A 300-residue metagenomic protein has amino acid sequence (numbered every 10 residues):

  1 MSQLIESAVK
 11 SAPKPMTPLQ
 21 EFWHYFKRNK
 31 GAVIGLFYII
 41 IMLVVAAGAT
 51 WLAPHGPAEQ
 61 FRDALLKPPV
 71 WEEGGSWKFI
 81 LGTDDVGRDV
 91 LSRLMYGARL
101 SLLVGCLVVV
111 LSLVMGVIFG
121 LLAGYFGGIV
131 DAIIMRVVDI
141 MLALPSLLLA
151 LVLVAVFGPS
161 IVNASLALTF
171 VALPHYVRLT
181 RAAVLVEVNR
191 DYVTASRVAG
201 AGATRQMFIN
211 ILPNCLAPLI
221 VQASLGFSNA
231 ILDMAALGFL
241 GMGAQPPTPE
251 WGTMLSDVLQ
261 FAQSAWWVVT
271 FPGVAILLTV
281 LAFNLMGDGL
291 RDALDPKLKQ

Functional and structural regions predicted by a protein language model:
M1-F37, L285-Q300: Transmembrane alpha-helical segments of polytopic membrane transport and secretion proteins
F22, W77-F79, L153: Residues marking the start of alpha-helices
Y25, L65, F79-I80, D89 (+1 more regions): Conserved beta-strand positions that form and line the central face of beta-propeller blades
G31-T50, V117, L277: Short, strongly hydrophobic transmembrane alpha-helices
F37, V45-T83, L240-T248: Hydrophobic alpha-helical transmembrane segments of membrane transport/permease proteins and related membrane-embedded
M42-L43, F61, L212-P213: Short secondary-structure capping/turn micro-motifs that flank functional sites
T83-Q300: Alpha-helical transmembrane segments of integral membrane proteins, especially multi-pass inner/plasma-membrane
